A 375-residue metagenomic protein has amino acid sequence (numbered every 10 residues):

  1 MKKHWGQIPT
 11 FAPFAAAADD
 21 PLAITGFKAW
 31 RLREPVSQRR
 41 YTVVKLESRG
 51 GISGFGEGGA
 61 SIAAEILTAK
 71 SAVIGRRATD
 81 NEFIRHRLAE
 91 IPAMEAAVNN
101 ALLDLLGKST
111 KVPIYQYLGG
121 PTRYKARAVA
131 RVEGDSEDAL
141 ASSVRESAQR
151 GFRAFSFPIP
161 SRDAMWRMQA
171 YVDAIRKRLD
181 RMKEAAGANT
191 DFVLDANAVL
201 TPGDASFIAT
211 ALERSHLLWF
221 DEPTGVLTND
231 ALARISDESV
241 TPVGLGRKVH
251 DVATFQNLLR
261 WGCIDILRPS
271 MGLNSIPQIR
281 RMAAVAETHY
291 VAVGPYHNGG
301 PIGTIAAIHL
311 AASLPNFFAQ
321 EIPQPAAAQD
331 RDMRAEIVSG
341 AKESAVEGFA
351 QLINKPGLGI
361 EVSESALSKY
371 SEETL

Functional and structural regions predicted by a protein language model:
K2-L32, V36, R49, A64 (+1 more regions): Flexible C-terminal active-site loop/helix
W5, F11-F14, L32, L46-V112: Metal- or metallocofactor-binding catalytic centers and their adjacent structured scaffolds across diverse enzyme
I24, G51, V98, K111 (+7 more regions): Conserved, mostly hydrophobic/aromatic
E57-G58, E95, Y171, L194-T201 (+5 more regions): Glycine- and other small-residue-rich loops at beta-strand/loop junctions that grip anionic moieties
A64-I66, S71, G75, N81 (+2 more regions): Shared catalytic-loop signature of beta/alpha-barrel
V98-D135, A139: Glycine-rich, aromatic-flanked loop segments that form ligand/cofactor-binding clefts across common enzyme folds
K125-S239: Metal-dependent enolase-superfamily TIM-barrel catalytic cores that perform enediolate-based chemistry
